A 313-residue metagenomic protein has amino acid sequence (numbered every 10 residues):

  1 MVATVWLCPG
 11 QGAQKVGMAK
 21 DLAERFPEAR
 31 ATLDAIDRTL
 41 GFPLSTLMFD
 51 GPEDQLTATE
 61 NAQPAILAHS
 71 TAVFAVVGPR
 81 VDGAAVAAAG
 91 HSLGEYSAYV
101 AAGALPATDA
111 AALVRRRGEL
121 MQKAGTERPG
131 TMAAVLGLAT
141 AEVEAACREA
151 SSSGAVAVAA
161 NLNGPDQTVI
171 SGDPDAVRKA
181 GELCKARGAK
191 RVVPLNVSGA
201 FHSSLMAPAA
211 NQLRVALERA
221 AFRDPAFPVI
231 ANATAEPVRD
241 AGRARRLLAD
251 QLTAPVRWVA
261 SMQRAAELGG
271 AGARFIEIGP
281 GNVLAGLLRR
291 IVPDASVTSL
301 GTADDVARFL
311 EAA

Functional and structural regions predicted by a protein language model:
M1-V143, L195, R274-L310: FabD-like malonyl-/acyl-CoA
Q11-A13, L40, A102-P255: Alpha/beta catalytic cores of group-transfer enzymes, especially the acyltransferase/condensing modules of polyketide
R25, R80, E149, S153 (+4 more regions): Alpha-helix C-cap/termination motif
A85, A189, G270-G272: A structural motif
A176-V177, A216, P255, A271 (+2 more regions): NAD(P)-dependent dehydrogenase/reductase Rossmann-like domain
F222-R223, L268-G270: Short, conserved loop/helix-junction motifs that constitute active-site signature segments in enzyme catalytic cores
V259: Polyanion-binding loop/helix "lid" in catalytic or ligand-binding cores
A265: Small/polar (Gly/Ser/Thr/Ala-rich) solvent-exposed segments that form structured loops/beta-strands/short helices used
